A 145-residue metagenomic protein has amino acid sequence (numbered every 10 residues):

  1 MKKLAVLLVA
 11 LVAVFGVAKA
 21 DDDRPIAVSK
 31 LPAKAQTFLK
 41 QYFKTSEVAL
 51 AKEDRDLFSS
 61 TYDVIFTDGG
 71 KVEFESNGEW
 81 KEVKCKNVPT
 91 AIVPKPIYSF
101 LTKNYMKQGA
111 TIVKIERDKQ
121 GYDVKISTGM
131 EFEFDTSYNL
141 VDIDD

Functional and structural regions predicted by a protein language model:
M1-D23, L39: Bacterial Sec-dependent N-terminal signal peptides
D21-D145: Interaction-mediating elements
